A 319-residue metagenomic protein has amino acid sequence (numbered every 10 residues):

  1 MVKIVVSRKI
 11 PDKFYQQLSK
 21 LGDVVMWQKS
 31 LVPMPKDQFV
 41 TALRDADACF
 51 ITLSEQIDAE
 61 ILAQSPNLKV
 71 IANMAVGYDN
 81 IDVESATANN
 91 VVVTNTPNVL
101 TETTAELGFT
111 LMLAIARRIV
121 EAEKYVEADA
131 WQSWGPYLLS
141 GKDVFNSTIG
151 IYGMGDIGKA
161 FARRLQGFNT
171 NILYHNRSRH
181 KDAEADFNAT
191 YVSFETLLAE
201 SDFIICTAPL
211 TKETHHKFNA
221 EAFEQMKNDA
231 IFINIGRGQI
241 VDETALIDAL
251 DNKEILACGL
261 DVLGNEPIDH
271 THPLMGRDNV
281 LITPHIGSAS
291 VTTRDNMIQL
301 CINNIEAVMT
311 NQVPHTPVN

Functional and structural regions predicted by a protein language model:
M1-T94, N219: An N-terminal-biased, well-structured beta-alpha scaffold segment characteristic of Rossmann-like dinucleotide-binding
R8, L53, A75, A208 (+2 more regions): Glycine-rich, N-terminal phosphate-binding loop of Rossmann-like dinucleotide-binding domains
R8, Y174-S178: N-terminal Rossmann-fold cofactor-binding loop
I57-I61, S178-P273: Rossmann-like adenosine-cofactor binding region
N89, P97-T148, A160-R163, G167: Phosphate-binding beta-alpha-beta segment of Rossmann-like dinucleotide-binding domains, i.e., the NAD(P)
N89, V93, A220, D229-I231 (+1 more regions): Rossmann-like dinucleotide-binding domain for NAD(H)/NADP(H)
I151-Y152: Conserved N-terminal Rossmann-fold NAD(P)-binding element of oxidoreductases
I157: Hydrophobic/small residue at the entry helix of a nucleotide-binding pocket
